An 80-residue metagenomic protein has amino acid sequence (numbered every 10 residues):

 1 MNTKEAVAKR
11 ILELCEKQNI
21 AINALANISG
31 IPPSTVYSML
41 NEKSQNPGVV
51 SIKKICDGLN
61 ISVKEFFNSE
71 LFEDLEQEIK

Functional and structural regions predicted by a protein language model:
M1-A21: A short, Lys/Arg-rich alpha-helix, primarily the initiator
C15, A26, C56: The alpha-helix within a helix-turn-helix
C15, L40, S51: DNA major-groove recognition helix of helix-turn-helix
N19-S38: Short alpha-helical DNA-recognition segment
P32-P33, K43, E70-D74: The DNA-recognition helices of helix-turn-helix-type DNA-binding domains
S38, E65-K80: Short, charged recognition helix plus adjacent turn of helix-turn-helix-like nucleic-acid-binding domains
K43-K54: Short, basic-rich loop-to-helix N-cap that marks the start of a DNA-contacting helix
D57-F66: Intrinsically disordered, low-complexity basic tails/linkers immediately adjacent to helix-turn-helix/homeobox/MYB/SANT
